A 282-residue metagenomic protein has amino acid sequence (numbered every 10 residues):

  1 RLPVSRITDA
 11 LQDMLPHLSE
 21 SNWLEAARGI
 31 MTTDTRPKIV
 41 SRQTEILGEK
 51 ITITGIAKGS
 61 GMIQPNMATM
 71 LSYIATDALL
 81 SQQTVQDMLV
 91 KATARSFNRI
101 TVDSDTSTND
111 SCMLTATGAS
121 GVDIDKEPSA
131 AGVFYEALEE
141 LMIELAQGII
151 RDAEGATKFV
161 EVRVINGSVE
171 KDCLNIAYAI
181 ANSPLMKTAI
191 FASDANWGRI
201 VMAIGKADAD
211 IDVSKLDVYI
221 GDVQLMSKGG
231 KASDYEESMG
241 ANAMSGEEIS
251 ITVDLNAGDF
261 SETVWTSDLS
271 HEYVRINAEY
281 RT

Functional and structural regions predicted by a protein language model:
R1-T282: A structural signal for small-residue-enriched, beta-sheet-centric alpha/beta enzyme cores and oligomeric scaffold folds
